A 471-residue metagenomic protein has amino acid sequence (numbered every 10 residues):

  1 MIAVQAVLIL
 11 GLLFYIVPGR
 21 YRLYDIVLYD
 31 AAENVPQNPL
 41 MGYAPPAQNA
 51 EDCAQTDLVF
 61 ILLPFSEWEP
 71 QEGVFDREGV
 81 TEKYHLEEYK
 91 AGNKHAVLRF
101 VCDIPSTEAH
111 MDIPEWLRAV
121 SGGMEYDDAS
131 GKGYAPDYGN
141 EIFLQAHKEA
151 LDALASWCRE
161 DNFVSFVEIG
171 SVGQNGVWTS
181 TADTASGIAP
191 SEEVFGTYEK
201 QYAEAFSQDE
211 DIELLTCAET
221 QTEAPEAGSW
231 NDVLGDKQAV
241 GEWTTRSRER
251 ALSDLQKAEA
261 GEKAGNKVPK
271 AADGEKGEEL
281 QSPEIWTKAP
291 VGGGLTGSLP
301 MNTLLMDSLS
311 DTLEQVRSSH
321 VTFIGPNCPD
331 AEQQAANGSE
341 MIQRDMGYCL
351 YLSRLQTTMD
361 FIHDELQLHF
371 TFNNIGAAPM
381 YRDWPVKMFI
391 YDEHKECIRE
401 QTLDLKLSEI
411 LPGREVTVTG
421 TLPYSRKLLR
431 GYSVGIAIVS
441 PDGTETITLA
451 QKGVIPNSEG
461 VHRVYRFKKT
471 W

Functional and structural regions predicted by a protein language model:
I2-F14: Hydrophobic membrane-insertion alpha-helices, especially the h-region of bacterial N-terminal signal peptides
G11, G19-F75, G79-E88, H95 (+9 more regions): Non-catalytic accessory regions flanking glycosidase/transglycosidase catalytic cores in CAZymes
L23-F143, G241, P283-A335: N-terminal substrate-binding region of glycoside hydrolase catalytic domains
E125-F143, A150-S186: Active-site groove signature of glycoside hydrolases
F163-Q174, F195, E199-P225: Aromatic-lined carbohydrate-recognition surfaces of secreted/lumenal glycan-active proteins
A185-I212, D232-S253: Acidic, His- and aromatic-enriched active-site or binding-groove loops in soluble protein domains that engage sugars
Q221, S229-R354: Substrate-binding cleft of secreted/luminal carbohydrate-active enzymes
I342-W471: Extracellular/luminal regions of secreted and cell-surface proteins that mediate adhesion/ECM remodeling
